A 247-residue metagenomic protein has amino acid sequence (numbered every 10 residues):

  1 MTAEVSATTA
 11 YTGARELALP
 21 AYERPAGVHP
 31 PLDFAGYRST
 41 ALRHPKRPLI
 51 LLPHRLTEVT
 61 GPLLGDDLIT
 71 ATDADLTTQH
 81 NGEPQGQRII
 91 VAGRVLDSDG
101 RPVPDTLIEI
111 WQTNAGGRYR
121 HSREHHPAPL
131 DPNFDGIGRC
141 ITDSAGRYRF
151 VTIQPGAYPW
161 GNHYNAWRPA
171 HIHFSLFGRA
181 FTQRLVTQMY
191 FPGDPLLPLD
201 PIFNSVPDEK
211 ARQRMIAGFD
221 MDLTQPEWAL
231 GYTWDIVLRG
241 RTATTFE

Functional and structural regions predicted by a protein language model:
T2-E247: Beta-strand-dominated extracellular/periplasmic modules and repeats in secreted or surface-exposed proteins
